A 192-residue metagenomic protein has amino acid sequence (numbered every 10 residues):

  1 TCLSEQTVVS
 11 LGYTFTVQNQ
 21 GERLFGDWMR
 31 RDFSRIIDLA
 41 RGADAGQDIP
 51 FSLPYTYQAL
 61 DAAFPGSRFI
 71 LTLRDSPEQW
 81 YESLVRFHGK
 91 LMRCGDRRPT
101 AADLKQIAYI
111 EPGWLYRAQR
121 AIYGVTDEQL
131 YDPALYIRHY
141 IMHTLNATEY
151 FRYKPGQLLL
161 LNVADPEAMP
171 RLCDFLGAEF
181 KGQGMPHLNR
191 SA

Functional and structural regions predicted by a protein language model:
T1-G42, G184, A192: PAPS-dependent sulfotransferase catalytic core
T1-S4, F51-S52, G95: Catalytic cores of transferase enzymes with a strong primary signal for eukaryotic protein kinases
E5, V9-T14, Y57-Y136, Q157 (+1 more regions): PAPS-dependent sulfotransferase catalytic domain
N19-D27, I70-W80, P99, M142-A192: The conserved 3'-phosphoadenosine-5'-phosphosulfate
M29-F64: Conserved nucleotide-sensing/catalytic segment adjacent to the nucleotide-binding pocket in NTP-handling enzymes
D32-R35, D132, Y136-H139: Residue-level preference for long, well-ordered alpha-helices that form the structural scaffold of enzyme catalytic
R35-I37, G124-E128, T148-Y150: A short alpha-helix capping/helix-coil boundary motif
D48-S52, L135-H143, A164: Soluble or luminal CAZymes and related metallo-dependent hydrolases
